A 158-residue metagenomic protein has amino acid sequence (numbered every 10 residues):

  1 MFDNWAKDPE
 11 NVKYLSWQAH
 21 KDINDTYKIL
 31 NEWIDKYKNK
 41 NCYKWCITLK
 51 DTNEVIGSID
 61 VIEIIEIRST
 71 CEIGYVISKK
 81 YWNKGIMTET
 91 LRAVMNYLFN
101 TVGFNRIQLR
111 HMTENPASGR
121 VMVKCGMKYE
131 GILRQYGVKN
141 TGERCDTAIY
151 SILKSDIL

Functional and structural regions predicted by a protein language model:
M1-Y27, N31, S155-L158: A short, well-structured alpha-helix characteristic of acyl/acetyltransferase catalytic modules
W5-D8, K44, T48-L158: Acyl-donor (CoA/ACP) binding surface of acyl/acetyltransferases
Q18-D22, Y43, E114: Short, conserved alpha-helical segments within structured domains
K21-N24, W33-D35, L49, V76-S78: Juxtamembrane/interface motifs at transmembrane-helix termini
N31-W33, Y136-G137: A generic local structural motif
E32-C46: A short helix-loop-beta-strand connector motif used in the catalytic cores of GNAT acetyltransferases and, in some
